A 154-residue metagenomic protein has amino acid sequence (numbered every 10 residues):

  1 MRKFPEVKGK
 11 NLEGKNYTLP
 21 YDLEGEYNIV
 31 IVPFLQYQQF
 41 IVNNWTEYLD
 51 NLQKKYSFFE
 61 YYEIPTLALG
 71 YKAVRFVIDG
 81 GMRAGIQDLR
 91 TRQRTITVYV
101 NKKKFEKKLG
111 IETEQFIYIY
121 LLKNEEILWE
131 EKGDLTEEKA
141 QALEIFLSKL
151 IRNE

Functional and structural regions predicted by a protein language model:
M1-P20, N44: N-terminal "domain-start" segment that seeds a small globular fold
M1-R2, I111-E114: Short solvent-exposed loop/turn micro-motifs enriched in small/polar/acidic residues
E13-K15, G25, T46, L67: Short acidic linear motifs
Y21-V42, Y61: Short active-site neighborhood of thiol/selenol oxidoreductases, capturing the structured segment around
E24, Y56, T91-R92: Short, well-ordered coil/turn elements that cap or connect secondary structure elements
Q38-Q87: Structural microenvironment flanking redox-active thiols in thiol-disulfide oxidoreductases
Y62-I64, I78-E112: Short, internal strand/loop/helix patches that form the active-site neighborhood or redox-interaction surface
E114-E154: Thiol-/selenol-based redox modules, centered on thioredoxin-like and closely related oxidoreductase domains
